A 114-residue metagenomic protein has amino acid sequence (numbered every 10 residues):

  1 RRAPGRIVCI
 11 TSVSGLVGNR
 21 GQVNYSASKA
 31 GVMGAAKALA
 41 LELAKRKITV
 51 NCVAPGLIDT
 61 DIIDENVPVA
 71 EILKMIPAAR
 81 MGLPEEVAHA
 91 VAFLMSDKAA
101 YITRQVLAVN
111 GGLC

Functional and structural regions predicted by a protein language model:
R1-R6: A short helix-coil junction within the Rossmann-fold of NAD(P)-dependent oxidoreductases
V8, V50-V53, I63, R104 (+1 more regions): Hydrophobic structural elements of the Rossmann-like NAD(P)H-binding subdomain that define the short-chain
S12: Residue(s) in the substrate-gating loop at a strand-loop-helix junction that position the organic substrate next
G18-Q22, A44: Active-site "substrate specificity/gating" loop of NAD(P)-dependent dehydrogenases, especially the short-chain
S28, A36: Active-site helix of classical SDR
M33, A54-E65: Short, flexible catalytic-loop segment of classical short-chain dehydrogenase/reductase
L41-K45, A100: Alpha-helical segment proximal to the catalytic Tyr-Lys
C52, L73-I102, V109-G111: C-terminal helical subdomain
